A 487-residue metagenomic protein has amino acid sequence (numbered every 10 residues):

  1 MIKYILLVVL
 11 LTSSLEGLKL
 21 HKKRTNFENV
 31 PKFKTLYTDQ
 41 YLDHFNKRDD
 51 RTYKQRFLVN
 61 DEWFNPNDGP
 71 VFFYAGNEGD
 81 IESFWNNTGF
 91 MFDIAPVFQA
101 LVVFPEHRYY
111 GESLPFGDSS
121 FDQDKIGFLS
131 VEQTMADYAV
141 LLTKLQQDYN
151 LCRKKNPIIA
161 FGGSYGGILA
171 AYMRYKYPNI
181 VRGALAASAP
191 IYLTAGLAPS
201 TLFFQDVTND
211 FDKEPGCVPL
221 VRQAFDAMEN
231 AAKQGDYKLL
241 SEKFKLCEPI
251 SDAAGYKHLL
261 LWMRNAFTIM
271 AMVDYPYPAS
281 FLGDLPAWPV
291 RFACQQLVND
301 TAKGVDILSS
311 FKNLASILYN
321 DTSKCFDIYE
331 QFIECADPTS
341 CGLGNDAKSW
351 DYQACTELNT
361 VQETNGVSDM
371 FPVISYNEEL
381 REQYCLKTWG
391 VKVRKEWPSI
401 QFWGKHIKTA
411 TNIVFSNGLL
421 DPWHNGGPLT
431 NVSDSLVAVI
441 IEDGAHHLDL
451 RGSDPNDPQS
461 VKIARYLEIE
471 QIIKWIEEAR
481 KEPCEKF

Functional and structural regions predicted by a protein language model:
I2-L101, E112, F121, L420 (+2 more regions): Catalytic-loop region of hydrolases
Y109-D124, D449: Glycine-rich "HGGG/HGxG" loop immediately N-terminal to the catalytic nucleophile of the alpha/beta-hydrolase
K125-Y149: Alpha/beta-hydrolase active-site loop
L151-Y165: Alpha/beta-hydrolase fold nucleophile elbow
G163, L169-D351: Alpha/beta-hydrolase
T322, Y329-P398: Small-residue-rich helix-loop
T409, F415-N417: Short beta-strand/loop motif that positions the catalytic acidic residue of the alpha/beta-hydrolase fold
N417-G418, P422-G427: Conserved alpha/beta-hydrolase "acid-adjacent" motif
